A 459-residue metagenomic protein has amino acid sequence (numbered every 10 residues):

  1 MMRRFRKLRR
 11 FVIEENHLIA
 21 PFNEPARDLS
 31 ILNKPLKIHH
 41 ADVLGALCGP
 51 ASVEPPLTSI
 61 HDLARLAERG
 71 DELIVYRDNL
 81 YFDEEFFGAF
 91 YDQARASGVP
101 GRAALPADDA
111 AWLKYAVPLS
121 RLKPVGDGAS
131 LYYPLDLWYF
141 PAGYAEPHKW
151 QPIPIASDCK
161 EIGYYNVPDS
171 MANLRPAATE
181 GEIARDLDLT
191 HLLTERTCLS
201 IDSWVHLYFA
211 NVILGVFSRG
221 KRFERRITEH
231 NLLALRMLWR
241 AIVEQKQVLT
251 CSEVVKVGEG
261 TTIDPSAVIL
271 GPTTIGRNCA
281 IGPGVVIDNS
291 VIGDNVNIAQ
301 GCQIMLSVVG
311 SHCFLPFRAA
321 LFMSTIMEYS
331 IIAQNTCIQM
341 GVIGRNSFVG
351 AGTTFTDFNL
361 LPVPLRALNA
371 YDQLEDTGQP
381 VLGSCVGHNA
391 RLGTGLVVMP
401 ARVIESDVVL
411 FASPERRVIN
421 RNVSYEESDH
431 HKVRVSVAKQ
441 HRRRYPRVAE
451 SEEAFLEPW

Functional and structural regions predicted by a protein language model:
M1, P25-R27, L44-C48, A64-L66 (+4 more regions): Solvent-exposed, charged interface segments at domain starts and junctions
M1-E253, R402, D407, S413 (+1 more regions): Terminal amphipathic alpha-helical/low-complexity segments used for targeting or macromolecular assembly
N16, N23, N33, N79 (+13 more regions): Detector for Asparagine
L44-A46, G88, V205, V212-V216 (+11 more regions): Surface-exposed beta-strand edges and their flanking turn/coil or helix-capping segments
T58, T179, T190, T194-T197 (+9 more regions): Residue-identity detector for threonine
Y164-D169, A234-M237, C302-I304, F348-G350 (+1 more regions): Short, mixed-charge, low-aromatic patches
R240-G344, N359-L360, L365, D376-T377 (+2 more regions): Extended beta-solenoid/beta-helix repeat architectures
G301, L315-W459: Glycine-rich hexapeptide-repeat left-handed beta-helix
